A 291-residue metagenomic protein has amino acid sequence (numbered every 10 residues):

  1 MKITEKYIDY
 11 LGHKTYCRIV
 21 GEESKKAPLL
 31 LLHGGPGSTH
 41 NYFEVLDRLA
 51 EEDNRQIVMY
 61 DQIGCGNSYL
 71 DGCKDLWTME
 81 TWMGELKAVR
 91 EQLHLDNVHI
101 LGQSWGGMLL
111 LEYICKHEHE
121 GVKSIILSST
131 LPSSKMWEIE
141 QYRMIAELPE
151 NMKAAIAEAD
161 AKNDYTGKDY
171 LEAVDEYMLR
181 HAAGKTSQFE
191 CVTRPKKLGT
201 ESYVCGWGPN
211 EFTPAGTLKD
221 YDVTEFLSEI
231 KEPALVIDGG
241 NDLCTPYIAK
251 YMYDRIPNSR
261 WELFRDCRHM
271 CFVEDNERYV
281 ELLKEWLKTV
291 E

Functional and structural regions predicted by a protein language model:
M1-K14: N-terminal cap/lid segment of alpha/beta-hydrolase-fold proteins
H13-D71: Conserved HGGG/HGGXW glycine-rich cap/lid loop of the alpha/beta-hydrolase fold
M59-W105: Active-site loop/oxyanion-hole signature of alpha/beta-hydrolase fold enzymes
D96-E140: Conserved hydrolase catalytic core segment
K123-D164: Flexible "cap/lid" loop of the alpha/beta hydrolase fold
A146, A157-E232: Alpha/beta-hydrolase
T224-C267: Conserved loop-alpha-helix segment in the C-terminal half of the alpha/beta-hydrolase fold that carries the catalytic
S259-E291: Catalytic active-site module of serine/aspartate enzymes centered on a nucleophile-bearing elbow/loop
